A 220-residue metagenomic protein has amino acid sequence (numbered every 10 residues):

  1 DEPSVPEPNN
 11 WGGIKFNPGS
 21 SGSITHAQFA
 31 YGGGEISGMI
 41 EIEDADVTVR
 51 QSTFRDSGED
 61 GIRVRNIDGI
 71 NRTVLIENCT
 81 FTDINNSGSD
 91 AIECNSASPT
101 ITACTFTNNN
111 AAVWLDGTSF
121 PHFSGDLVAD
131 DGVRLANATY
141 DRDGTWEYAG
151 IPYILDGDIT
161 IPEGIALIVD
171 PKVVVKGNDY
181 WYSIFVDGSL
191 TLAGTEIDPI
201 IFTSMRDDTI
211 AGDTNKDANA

Functional and structural regions predicted by a protein language model:
D1-A220: Beta-strand/loop edge motif enriched in small/polar residues
